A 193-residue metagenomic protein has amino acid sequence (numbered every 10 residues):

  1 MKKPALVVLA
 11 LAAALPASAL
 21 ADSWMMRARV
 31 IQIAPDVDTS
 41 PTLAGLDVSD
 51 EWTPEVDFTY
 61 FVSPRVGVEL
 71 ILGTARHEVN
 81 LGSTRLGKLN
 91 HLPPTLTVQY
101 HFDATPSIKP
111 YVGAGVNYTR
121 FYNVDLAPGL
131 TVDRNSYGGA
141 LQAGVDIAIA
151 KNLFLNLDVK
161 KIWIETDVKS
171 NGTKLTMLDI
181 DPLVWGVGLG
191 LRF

Functional and structural regions predicted by a protein language model:
M1-S23: Cleavable N-terminal export/targeting peptides
D22-S23, Q32, D57-L126, S136 (+2 more regions): Gram-negative (and chloroplast) outer-membrane scaffold detector with strong preference for beta-barrel transmembrane
R27-R29, D57-F61, Q142-G144, F154-N156: Short, conserved structural micro-motifs that define repeat-unit consensus positions and nucleotide-binding loops
V30-D57: N-terminal targeting signals for Sec/Tat export/insertion, comprising classic cleavable signal peptides
V37-A44, E78-L86, Y122-L130, D167-K174: Outer-membrane beta-barrel translocator domains and adjoining extracellular loop/strand segments of Gram-negative
A44-D50, T84-H91, G129-Y137, K174-P182: Replace "Gram-negative outer membrane beta-barrel proteins" with "bacterial and organellar outer membrane beta-barrel
N123-W163, D167-V168: A charged, solvent-exposed segment within the mature domains of Sec-exported extracytoplasmic proteins
A150-F193: Signal peptide-directed secreted proteins
